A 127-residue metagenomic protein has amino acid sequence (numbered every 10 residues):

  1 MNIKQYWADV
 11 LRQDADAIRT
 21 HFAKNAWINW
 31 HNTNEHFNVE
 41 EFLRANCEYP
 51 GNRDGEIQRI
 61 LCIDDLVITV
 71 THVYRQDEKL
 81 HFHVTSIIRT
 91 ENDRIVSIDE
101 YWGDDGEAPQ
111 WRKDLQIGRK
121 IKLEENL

Functional and structural regions predicted by a protein language model:
M1-L127: C-terminal and inter-domain tail/linker signature
